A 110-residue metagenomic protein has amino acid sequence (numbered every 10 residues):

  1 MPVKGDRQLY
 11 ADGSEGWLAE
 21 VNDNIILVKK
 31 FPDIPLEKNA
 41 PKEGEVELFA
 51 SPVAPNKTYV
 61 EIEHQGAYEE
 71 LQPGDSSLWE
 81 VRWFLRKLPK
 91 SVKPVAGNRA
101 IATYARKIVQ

Functional and structural regions predicted by a protein language model:
M1-L78, L88, V95-A100: A contiguous, surface-exposed recognition patch within enzymatic or periplasmic domains that forms
F84-Q110: Terminal connector regions
